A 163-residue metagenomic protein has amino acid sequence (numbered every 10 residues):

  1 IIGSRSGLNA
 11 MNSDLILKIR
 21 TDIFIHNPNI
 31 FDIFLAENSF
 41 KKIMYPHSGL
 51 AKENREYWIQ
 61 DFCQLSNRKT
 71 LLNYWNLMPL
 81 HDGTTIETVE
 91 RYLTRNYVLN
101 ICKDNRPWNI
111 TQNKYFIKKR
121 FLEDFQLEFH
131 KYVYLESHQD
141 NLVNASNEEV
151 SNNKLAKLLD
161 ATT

Functional and structural regions predicted by a protein language model:
I1-T163: ER/Golgi luminal nucleotide-sugar-dependent glycosyltransferases, focusing on the catalytic module
